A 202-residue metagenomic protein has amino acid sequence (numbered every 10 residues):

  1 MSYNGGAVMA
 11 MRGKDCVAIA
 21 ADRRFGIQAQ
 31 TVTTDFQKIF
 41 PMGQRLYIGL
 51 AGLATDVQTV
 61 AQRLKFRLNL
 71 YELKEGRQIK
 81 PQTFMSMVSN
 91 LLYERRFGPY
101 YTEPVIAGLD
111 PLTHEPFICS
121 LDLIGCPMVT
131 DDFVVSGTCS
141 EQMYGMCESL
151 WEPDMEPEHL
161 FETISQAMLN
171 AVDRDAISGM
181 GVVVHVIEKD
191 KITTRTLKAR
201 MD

Functional and structural regions predicted by a protein language model:
M1-Y100, G125-E162, L169, A176-S178 (+1 more regions): Conserved short S/T/G-enriched processing/targeting/catalytic segments and their helical context
E103-F117, D173-V186: Conserved phosphate-donor
A107-G125, T193, A199: Acidic-glycine-rich active-site phosphate/pyrophosphate-binding loop
